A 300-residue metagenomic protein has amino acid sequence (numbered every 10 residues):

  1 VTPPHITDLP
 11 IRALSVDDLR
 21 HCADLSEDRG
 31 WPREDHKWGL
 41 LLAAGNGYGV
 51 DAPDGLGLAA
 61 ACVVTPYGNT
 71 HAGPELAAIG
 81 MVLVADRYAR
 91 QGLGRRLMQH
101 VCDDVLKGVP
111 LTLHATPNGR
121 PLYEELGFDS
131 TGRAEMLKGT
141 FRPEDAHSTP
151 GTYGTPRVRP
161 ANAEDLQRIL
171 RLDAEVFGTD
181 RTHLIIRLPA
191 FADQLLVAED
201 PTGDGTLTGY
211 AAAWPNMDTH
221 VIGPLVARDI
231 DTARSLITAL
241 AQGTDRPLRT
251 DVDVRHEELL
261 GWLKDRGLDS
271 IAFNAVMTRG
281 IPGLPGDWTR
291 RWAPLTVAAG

Functional and structural regions predicted by a protein language model:
V1-H5, S15-R20, L40, P53 (+4 more regions): Intrinsically disordered, low-complexity, positively biased terminal segments
V1-V16, T140-A163: Conserved N-terminal entry element of GNAT/NAT acetyltransferase domains
I11-L14, L19, D24, R33 (+1 more regions): Ligand-binding pocket scaffold of soluble enzyme catalytic domains
R33-P53, G57-A60, Y67, A78 (+3 more regions): A short helix-loop-beta-strand connector motif used in the catalytic cores of GNAT acetyltransferases and, in some
Y48, A59-V64, A77, V82 (+2 more regions): Conserved GNAT-family N-acetyltransferase fold
N69, G108-H114, D129-P143, S270-P282: Conserved catalytic-core motifs of GNAT/GCN5-like acyltransferases
I79, L111-A115, T250: Conserved hydrophobic beta-strand within the GNAT/NAT acetyltransferase core sheet that lines the active-site cleft
Y123-F128, L263: Conserved active-site tyrosine of GNAT-family acetyltransferases
